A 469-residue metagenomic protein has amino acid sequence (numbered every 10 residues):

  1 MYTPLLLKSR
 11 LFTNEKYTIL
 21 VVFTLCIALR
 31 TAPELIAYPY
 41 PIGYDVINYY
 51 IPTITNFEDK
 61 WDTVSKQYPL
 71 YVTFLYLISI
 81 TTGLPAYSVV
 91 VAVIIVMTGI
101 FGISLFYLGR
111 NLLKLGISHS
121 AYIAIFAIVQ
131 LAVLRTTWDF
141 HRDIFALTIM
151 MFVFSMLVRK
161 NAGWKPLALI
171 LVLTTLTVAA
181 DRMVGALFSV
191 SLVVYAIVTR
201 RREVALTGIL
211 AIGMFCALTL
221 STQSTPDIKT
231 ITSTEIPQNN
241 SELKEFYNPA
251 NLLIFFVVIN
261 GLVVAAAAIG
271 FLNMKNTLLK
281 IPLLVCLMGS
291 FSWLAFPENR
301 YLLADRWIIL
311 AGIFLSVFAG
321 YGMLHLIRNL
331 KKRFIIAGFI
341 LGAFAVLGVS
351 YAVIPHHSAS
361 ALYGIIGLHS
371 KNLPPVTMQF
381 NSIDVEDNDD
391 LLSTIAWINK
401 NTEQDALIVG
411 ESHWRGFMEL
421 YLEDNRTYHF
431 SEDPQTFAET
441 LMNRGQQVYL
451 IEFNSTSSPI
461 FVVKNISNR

Functional and structural regions predicted by a protein language model:
M1-P33, I335-A343: Start-transfer (signal-anchor) and selected internal transmembrane alpha helices of multi-pass inner/ER membrane
L7-K16, T199-G208, A266-M288, A295-N299 (+1 more regions): Membrane-interface helix-loop-helix junctions at transmembrane boundaries of multi-pass membrane enzymes, predominantly
V22-R30, Y50, Y71, L75-I80 (+3 more regions): Membrane-embedded helix bundles of polyisoprenyl
R30, E34, D45, Q67-Y68 (+5 more regions): Transmembrane catalytic cores of multi-pass membrane glycosyltransferases and polysaccharide-assembly enzymes
A37-I51, D62-L77, L84-P85, V385-L391: Extracytoplasmic catalytic/substrate-binding loops of multi-pass membrane glycan-assembly enzymes
D143, L187, R300-K331: Hydrophobic/aromatic-rich transmembrane helices and adjacent perimembrane loops
L210-I212, H325-I366: Signature aromatic-anchored transmembrane alpha helix within multi-pass, membrane-resident enzymes that catalyze glycan
V349-Q435, Q447-V463: Short periplasmic/luminal acceptor-recognition loop of GT-C membrane glycosyltransferases, typified by
